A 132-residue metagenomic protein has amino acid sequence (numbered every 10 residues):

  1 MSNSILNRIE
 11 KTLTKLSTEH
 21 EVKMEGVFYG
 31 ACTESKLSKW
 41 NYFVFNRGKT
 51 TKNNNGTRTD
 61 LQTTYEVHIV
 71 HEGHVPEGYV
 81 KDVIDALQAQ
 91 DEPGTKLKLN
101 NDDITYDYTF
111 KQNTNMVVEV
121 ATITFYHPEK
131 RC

Functional and structural regions predicted by a protein language model:
M1-E10, G48-Q62, D102-C132: Short, charged interaction patches at domain edges and termini
M1-N53, T57: Small/polar-rich, solvent-exposed N-terminal microdomains that initiate assembly or binding
M24-F28, K98-I104: Short beta-strand elements
A31, N46-K49, T63-Y65, I69-G73: Generic secondary-structure microfeatures
F45, N53, I69-E72, D91-P93 (+1 more regions): Broad hydrophobic/π-residue packing in well-ordered secondary structure
E66-A89: Mid-chain, well-packed structural core segment of small domains
K81-T95, L99-N101, T109-T114: Short, compact, well-ordered microdomains
